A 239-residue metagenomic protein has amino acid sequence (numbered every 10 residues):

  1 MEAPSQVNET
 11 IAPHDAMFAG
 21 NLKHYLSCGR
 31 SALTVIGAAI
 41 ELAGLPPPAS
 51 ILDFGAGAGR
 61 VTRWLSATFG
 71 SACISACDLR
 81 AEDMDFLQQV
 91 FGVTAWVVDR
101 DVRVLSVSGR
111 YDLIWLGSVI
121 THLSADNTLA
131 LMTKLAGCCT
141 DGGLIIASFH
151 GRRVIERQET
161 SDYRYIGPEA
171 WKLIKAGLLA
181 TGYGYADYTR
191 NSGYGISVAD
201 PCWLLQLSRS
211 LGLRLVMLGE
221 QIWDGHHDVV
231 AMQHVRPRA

Functional and structural regions predicted by a protein language model:
M1-A49, G57-L105, A125, I146-A239: Class I (Rossmann-like) S-adenosyl-L-methionine-dependent methyltransferase catalytic domain, capturing the SAM-binding
P48, Y111-D112: Local beta-strand N-terminus motif with an aromatic residue
D53: Class I SAM-dependent methyltransferase core
W115: A conserved beta-strand element that flanks and buttresses the S-adenosyl-L-methionine
S118-V119: Short catalytic micro-motifs in class I SAM-dependent methyltransferases
L129-D141: A short glycine-rich, Lys/Arg-flanked "PGG" loop and its adjoining helix->strand segment in the class I
